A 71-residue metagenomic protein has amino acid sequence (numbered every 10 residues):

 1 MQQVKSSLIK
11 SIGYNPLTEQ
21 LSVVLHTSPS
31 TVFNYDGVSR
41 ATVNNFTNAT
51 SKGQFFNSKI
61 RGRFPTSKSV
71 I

Functional and structural regions predicted by a protein language model:
M1-I71: Acidic/histidine-enriched, beta-strand-rich ligand/metal-binding domains
